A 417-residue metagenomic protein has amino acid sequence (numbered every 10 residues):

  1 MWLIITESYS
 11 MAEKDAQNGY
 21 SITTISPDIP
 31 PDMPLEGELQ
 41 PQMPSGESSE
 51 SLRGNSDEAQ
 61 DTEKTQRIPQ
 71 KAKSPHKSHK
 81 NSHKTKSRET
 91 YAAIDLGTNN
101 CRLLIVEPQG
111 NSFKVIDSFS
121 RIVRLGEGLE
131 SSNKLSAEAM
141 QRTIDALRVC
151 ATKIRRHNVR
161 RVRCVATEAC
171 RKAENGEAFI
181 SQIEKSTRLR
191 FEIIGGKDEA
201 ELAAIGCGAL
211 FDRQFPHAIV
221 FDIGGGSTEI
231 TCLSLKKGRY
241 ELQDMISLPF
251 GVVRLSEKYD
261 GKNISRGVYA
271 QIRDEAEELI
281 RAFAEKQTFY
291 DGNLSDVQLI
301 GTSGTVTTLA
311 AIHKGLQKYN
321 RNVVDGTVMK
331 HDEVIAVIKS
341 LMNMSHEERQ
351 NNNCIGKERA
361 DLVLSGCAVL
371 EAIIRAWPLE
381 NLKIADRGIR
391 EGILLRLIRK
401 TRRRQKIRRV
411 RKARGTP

Functional and structural regions predicted by a protein language model:
M1-S10: Short, Lys/Arg-enriched N-terminal segments with co-localized hydrophobic residues within the first ~10-30 amino acids
A12-K14, I105-N111, R124, G128-K153 (+4 more regions): Helical "lid/coupling" subdomains associated with nucleotide-phosphate turnover
A16-H79: N-terminal intrinsically disordered, low-complexity tails
E89-S112: N-terminal basic/disordered segments at the start of proteins
Y91-D95, A218-D222, S247: Short glycine-aspartate micro-motif
T98-N100, T167, C207, G224-I230 (+1 more regions): Ser/Thr-glycine-rich phosphate-binding loops at phosphate-binding pockets of nucleotides, nucleotide cofactors
N99, R160, E380: Short acidic/polar active-site loop segments enriched in Thr and Asp
N111-I116, G238-Q243: Beta-strand initiation motifs
